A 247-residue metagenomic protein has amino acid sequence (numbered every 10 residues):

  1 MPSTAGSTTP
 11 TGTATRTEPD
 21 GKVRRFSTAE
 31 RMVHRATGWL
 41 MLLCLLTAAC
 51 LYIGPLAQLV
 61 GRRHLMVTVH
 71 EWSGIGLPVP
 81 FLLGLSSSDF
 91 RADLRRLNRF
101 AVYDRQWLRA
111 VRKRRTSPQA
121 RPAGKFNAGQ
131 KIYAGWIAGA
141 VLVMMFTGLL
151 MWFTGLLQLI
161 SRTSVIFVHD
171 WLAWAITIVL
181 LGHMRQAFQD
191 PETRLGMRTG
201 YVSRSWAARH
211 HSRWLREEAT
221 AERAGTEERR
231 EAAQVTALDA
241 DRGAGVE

Functional and structural regions predicted by a protein language model:
M1-E247: Membrane-embedded alpha-helical bundles that constitute the cytochrome b-like, heme-associated redox core of multi-pass
